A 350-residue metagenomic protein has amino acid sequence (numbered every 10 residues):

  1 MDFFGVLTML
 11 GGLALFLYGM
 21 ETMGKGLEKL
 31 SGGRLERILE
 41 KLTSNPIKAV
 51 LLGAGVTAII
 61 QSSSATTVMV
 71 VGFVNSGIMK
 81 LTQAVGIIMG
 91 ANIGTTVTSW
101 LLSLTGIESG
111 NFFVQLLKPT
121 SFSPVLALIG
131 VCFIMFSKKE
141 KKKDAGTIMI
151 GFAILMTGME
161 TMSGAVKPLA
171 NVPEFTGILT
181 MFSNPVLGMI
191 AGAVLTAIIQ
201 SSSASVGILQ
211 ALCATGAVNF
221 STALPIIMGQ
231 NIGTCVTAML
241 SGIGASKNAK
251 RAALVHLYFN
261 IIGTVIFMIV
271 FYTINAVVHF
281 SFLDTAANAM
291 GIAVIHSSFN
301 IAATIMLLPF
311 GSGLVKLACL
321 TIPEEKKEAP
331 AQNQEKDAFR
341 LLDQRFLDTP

Functional and structural regions predicted by a protein language model:
M1-L7, S109-S121, F175-M181, S221 (+1 more regions): Interfacial loop-to-helix junctions that mark the boundaries of transmembrane helices in multi-pass membrane
M1-P46, A145-V194, L212-T215: Helix-loop-helix hairpins and the membrane-proximal interhelical loops of multi-pass alpha-helical transport proteins
M9-E21, G53-T57, V125-S137, I150-M162 (+3 more regions): Hydrophobic core segments of alpha-helical transmembrane domains in multi-pass membrane transport and ion-translocation
L42-M69, P185-I208: Hydrophobic alpha-helical transmembrane segments of multi-pass integral membrane proteins, predominantly secondary
I59-T66, V85-L101, P119-L126, L155 (+5 more regions): Membrane-embedded alpha-helical segments of transport systems, primarily multispan ion/solute transporters
M69-A91, S99-S121, M159, T196-G233 (+3 more regions): Membrane-interfacial helix-loop connectors
L116-T120, M149, A249-I262, S281-G313 (+1 more regions): Structural signal for the N-terminal portions of transmembrane helices and their immediately preceding loop/interface
G311-P350: Non-transmembrane accessory domains of multi-pass membrane transporters/channels
